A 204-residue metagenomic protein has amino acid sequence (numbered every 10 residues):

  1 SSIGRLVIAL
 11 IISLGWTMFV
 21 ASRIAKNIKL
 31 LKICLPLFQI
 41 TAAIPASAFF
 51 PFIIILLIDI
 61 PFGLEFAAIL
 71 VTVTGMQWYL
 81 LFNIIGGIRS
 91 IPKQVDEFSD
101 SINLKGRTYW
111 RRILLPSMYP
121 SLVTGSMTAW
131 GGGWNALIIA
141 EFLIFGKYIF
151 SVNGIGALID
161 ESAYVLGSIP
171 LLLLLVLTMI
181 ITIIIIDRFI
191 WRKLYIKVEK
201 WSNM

Functional and structural regions predicted by a protein language model:
S1-I11, E161: Periplasmic/extracellular loop-to-transmembrane helix junction in inner-membrane transport proteins
V7-F19, A48-F52, M118, L122-F142: Hydrophobic alpha-helical segments of membrane proteins
V7-F38: Transmembrane-helix boundary motif in ABC transporter permease subunits
K26-C34, G63-F66, G106, S168-I169: Membrane-helix interface segments
L35, Q39-M76: Generic hydrophobic transmembrane alpha-helix motif, especially the helices
F62-A129: Membrane-cytosol interface at the C-terminal ends of specific transmembrane alpha-helices in multi-pass membrane
G125-I183, F189: Non-cytoplasmic
R192-M204: Short cytosolic juxtamembrane segments of multi-pass membrane proteins
